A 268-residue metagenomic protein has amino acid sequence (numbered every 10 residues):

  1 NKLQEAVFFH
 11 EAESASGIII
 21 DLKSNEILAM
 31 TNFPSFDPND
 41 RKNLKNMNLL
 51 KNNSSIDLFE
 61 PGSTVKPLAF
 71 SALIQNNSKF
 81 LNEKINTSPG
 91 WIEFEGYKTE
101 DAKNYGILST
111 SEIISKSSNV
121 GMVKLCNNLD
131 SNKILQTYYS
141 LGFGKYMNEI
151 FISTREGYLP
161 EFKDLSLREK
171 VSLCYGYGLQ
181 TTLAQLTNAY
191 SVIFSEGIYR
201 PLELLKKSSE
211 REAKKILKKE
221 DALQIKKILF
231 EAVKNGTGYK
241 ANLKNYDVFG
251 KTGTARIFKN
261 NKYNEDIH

Functional and structural regions predicted by a protein language model:
N1-A15: Conserved, well-ordered alpha-helix/loop/beta-strand core segments that scaffold catalytic motifs
A15-S63, L68-H268: Beta-lactam-recognizing serine transpeptidase/beta-lactamase-like catalytic domain environment
